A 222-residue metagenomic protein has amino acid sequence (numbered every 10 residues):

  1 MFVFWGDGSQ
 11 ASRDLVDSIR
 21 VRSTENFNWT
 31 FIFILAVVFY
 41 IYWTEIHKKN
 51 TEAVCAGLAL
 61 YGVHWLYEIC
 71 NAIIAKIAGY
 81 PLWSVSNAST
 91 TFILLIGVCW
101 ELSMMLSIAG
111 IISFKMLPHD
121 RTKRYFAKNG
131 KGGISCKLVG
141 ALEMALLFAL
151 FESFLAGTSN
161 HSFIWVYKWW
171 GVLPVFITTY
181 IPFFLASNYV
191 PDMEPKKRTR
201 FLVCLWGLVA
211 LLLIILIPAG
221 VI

Functional and structural regions predicted by a protein language model:
M1-I222: Aromatic-rich, lipid-facing transmembrane alpha helices and their immediate juxtamembrane interface loops in integral
